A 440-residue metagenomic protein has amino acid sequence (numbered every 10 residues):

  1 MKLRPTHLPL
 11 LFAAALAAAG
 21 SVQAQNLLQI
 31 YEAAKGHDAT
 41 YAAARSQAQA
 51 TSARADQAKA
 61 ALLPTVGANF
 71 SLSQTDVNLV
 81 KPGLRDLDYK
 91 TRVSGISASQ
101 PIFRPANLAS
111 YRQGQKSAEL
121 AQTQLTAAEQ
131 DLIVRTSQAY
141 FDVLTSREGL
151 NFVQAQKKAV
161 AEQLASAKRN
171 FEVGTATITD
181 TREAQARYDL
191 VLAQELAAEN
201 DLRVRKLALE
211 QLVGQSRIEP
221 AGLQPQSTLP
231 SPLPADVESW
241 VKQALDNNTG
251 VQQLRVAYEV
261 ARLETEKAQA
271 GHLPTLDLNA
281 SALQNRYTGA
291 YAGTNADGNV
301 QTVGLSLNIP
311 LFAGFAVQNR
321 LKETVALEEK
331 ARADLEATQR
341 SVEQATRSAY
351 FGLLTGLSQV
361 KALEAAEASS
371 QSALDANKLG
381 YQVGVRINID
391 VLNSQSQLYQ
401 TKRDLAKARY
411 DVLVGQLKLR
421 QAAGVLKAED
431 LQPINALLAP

Functional and structural regions predicted by a protein language model:
L3-T6, D76, D404-P440: Acidic, low-complexity, intrinsically disordered peripheral segments
V22-A24: Boundary at the C-terminal end of the N-terminal hydrophobic targeting segment
Y31-K35, T181, Q215-S281, E429-P440: Amphipathic alpha-helical coiled-coil scaffold segments and their short linker/junction regions
E32-A42, Q49-P64, G95-Q113, E119 (+9 more regions): A glycine-/polar-enriched beta->alpha junction
A43-A58, A128, L132-F152, E162 (+5 more regions): Amphipathic alpha-helical coiled-coil segments
N69-Q100, L223-P234, E266, N279-A313 (+2 more regions): Small/polar, glycine/serine/threonine/aspartate-rich low-complexity segments that form flexible
D131-Q243, A349-G352, G356, Q397-Y399: Periplasmic alpha-helical coiled-coil/stalk elements that build and connect Gram-negative outer-membrane
